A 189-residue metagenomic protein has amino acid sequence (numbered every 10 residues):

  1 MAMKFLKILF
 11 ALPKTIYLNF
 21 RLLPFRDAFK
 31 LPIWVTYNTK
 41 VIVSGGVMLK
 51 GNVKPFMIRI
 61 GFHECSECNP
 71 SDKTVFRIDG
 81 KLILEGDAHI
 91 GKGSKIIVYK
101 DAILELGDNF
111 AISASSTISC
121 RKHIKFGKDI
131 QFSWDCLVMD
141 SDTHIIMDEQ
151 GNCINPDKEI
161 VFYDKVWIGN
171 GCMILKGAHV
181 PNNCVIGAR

Functional and structural regions predicted by a protein language model:
M1-M139, Y163-K165, C172, N182: Domain-scale signature associated with acetyltransferase and cell-envelope carbohydrate enzymes
S71-K73, E149-N152: Short gly/ser/thr-rich secondary-structure transition/capping motifs
S133-C136, C153, R189: Short amphipathic alpha-helical patches
D140-D148: Short acidic/His/Gly/Ser-rich catalytic and metal-binding motifs that mark active-site loops of diverse hydrolases
Q150-L175: C-terminal segments of enzyme domains that contribute to small-molecule binding surfaces
H179-R189: C-terminal/domain-terminus segments
